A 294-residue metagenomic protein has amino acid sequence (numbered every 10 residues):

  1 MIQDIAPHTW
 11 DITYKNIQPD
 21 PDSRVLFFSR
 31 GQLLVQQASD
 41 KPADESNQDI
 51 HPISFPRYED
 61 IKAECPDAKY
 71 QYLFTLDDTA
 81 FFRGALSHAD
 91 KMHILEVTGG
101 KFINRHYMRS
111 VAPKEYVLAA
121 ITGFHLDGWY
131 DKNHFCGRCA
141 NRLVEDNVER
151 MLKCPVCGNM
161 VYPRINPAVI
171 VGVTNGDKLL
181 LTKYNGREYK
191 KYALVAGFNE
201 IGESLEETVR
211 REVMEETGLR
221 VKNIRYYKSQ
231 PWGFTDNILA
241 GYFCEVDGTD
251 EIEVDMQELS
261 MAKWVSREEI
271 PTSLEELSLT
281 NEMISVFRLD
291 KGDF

Functional and structural regions predicted by a protein language model:
M1-N133, E188-Y192, D255-F294: Nudix hydrolase/Nudix homology domain
L33-Q36, H134, M151-L194, F198 (+3 more regions): N-terminal strand-loop-strand
N141-V144, Y162: Short functional micro-motifs and their immediate structural scaffolds
E145-R150: Short linker/helix segments within small regulatory modules
V169, I238-A240, S260: Change "...and in nucleic-acid phosphodiester-cleaving endonucleases..." to "...and in nucleic-acid processing enzymes
V195, V209, V213: Hydrophobic alpha-helical positions that pack around
E203: Surface-exposed, charge/polar-rich loops and edge strands
Q230-I252: Active-site-adjacent beta-strand/loop module that shapes the phosphate/pyrophosphate-binding cleft
